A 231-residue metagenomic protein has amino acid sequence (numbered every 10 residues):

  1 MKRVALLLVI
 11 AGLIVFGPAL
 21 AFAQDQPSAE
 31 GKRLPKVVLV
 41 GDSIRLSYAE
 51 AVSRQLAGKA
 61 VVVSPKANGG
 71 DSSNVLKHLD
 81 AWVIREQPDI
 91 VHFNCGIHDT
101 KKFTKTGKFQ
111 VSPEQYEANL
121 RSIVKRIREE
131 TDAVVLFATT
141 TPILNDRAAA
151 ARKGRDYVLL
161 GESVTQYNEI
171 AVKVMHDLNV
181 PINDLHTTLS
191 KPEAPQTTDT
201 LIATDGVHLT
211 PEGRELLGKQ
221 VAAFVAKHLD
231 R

Functional and structural regions predicted by a protein language model:
K2-R3, Q24-G31, R54-K59, N74-R231: Alpha-helical cap/lid subdomain in secreted, periplasmic, or secretory-pathway luminal O-acyl-processing enzymes
L6-L7, A49, G218: General helical structural elements
L7-P18: Bacterial N-terminal signal peptides
L8, G41, C95: Residues that line or immediately flank small-molecule/substrate-binding pockets and catalytic motifs
P35-E50, D71, T100: Catalytic nucleophile-elbow at a beta strand-turn-alpha helix junction centered on a G-D-S/GDSL motif, marking
V61-V63: Short, structured active-site-proximal loop/turn typified by the sulfatase FGly-forming signature C/S-X-P-X-R
P65-G70: Short beta->alpha junction loops
